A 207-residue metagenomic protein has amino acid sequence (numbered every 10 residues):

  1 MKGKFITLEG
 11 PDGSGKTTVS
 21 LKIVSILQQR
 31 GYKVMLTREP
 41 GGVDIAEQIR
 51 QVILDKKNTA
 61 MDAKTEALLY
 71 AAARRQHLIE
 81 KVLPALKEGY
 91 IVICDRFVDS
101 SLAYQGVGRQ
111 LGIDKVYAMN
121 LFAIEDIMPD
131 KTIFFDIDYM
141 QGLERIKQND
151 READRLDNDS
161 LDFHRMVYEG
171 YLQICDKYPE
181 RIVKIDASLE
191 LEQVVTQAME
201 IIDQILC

Functional and structural regions predicted by a protein language model:
K2-F5: Pre-Walker A (Motif I) flank of P-loop NTPase domains
L8: Hydrophobic anchor at the beta1->P-loop junction of P-loop NTPases
G13: Walker A (P-loop) phosphate-binding loop of P-loop NTPases
K16: Conserved lysine of the Walker
V19: Hydrophobic positions on the alpha1 helix immediately C-terminal to the Walker A/P-loop
K22-V24, M140-C207: NTP-dependent small-molecule kinase module
Y32-I124: ATP-dependent small-molecule kinase phosphotransfer cores that center on conserved nucleotide phosphate-binding segments
S100-E169: A glycine- and Lys/Arg-enriched "phosphate-lid" helix/loop adjacent to the NTP-binding pocket of small-molecule kinases
